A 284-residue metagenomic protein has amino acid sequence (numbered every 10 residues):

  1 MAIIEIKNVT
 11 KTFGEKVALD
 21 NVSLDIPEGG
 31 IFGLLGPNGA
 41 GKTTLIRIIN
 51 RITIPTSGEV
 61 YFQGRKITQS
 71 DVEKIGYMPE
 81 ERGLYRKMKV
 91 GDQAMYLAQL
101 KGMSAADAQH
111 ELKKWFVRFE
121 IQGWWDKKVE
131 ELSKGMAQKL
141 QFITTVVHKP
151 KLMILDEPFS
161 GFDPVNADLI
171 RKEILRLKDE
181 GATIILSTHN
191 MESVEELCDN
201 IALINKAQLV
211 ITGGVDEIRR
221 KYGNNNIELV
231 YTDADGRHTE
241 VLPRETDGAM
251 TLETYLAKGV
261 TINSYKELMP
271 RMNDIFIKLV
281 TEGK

Functional and structural regions predicted by a protein language model:
N50: Helix-to-loop junction immediately C-terminal to a conserved catalytic motif
G58-E73: Conserved ABC transporter NBD signature motif
T68, E217-K284: Short, charged/small-residue-rich alpha-helical element at the C-terminal edge of ABC transporter nucleotide-binding
M95, Q99, A106-W124: Conserved ABC ATPase "signature" region
M153-E157: Catalytic Walker B motif of ABC-type/P-loop ATPase nucleotide-binding domains
